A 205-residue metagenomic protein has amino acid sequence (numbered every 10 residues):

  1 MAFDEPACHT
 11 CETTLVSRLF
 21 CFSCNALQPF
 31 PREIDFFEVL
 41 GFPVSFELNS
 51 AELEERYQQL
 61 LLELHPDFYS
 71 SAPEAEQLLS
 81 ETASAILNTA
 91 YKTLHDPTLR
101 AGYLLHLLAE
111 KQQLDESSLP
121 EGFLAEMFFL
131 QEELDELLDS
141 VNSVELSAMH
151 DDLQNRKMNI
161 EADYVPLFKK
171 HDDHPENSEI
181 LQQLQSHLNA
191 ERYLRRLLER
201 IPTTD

Functional and structural regions predicted by a protein language model:
M1-D205: C-terminal accessory/regulatory regions appended to core domains
